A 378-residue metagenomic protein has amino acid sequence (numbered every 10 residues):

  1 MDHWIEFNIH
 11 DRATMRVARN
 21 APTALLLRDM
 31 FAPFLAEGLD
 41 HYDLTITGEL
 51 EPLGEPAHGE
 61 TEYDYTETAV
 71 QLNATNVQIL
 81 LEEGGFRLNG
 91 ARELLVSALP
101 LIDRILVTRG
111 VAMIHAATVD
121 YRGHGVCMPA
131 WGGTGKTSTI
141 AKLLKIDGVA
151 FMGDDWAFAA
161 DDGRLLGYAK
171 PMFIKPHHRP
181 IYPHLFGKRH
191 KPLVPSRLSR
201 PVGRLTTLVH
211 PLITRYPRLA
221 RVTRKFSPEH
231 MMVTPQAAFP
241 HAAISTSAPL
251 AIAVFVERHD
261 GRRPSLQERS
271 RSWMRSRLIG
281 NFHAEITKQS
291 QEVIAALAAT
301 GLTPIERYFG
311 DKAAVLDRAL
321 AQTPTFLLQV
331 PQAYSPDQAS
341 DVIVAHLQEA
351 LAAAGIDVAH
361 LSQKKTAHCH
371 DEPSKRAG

Functional and structural regions predicted by a protein language model:
M1-G132, K145-M152, A157-H370, G378: A noncatalytic interaction/capping subdomain that flanks phosphate/NTP-handling catalytic cores
G135-K136: Conserved glycine(s) of the Walker
T139-I140: Post-Walker A alpha-helix
